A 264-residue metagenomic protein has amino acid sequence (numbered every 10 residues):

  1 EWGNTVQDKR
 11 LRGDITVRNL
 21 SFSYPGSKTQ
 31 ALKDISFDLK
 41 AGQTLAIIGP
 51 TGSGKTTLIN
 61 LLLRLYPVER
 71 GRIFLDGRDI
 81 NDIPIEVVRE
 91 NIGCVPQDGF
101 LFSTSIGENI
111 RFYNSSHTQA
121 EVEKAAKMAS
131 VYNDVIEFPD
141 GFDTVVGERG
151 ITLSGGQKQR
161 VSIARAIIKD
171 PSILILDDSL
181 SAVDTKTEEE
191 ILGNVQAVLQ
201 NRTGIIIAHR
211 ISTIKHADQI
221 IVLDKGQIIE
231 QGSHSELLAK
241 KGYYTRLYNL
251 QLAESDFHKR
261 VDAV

Functional and structural regions predicted by a protein language model:
W2-V264: ABC-type nucleotide-binding domain
